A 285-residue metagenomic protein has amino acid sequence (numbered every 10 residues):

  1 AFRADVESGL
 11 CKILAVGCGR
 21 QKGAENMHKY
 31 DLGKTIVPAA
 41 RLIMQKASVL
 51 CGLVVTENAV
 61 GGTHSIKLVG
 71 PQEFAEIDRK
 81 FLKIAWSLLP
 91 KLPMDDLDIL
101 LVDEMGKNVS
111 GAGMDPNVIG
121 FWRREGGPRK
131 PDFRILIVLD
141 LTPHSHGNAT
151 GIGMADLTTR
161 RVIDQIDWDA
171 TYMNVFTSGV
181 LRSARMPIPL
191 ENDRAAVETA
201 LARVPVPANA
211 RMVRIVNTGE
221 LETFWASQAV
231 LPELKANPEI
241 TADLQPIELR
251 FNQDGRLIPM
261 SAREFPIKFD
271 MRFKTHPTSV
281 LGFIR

Functional and structural regions predicted by a protein language model:
F2-S110, I119-P131: Conserved, well-structured core segments that form the ligand-binding/active-site neighborhood of functional domains
T56-N58, E104-K107, D115, D140-H144 (+1 more regions): Histidine- and/or cysteine-centered catalytic micro-motif in compact active-site loops
V60-T63, N108-G111, S145-G147, G219-E222: Flexible loop/turn segments at secondary-structure boundaries
G126-R285: C-terminal non-catalytic interaction/assembly regions of soluble proteins
